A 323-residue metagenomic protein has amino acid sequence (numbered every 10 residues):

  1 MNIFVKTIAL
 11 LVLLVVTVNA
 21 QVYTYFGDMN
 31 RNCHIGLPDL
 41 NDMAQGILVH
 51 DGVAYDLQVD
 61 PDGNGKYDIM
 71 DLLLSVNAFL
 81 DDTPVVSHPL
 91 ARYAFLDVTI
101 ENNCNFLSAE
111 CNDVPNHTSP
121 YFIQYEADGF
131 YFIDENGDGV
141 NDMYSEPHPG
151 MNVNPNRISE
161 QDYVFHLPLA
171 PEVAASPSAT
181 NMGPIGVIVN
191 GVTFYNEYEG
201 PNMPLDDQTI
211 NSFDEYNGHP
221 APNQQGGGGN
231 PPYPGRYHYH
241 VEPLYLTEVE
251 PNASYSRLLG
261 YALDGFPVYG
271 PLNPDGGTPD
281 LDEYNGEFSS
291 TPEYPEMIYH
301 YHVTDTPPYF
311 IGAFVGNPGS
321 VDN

Functional and structural regions predicted by a protein language model:
N2-L10: Sec-dependent signal peptide recognition, specifically the positively charged N-region followed immediately by
A9-V12, T17-V85: Cellulosome-associated attachment modules in secreted, modular CAZymes
Y25-C33, L57-G65, S212-G229, L281-S289: Short, recurring structural edge motifs at helix starts
D39-G46, D71-A78, Y163-L167, I188-V192 (+2 more regions): Extracellular/lumenal glycan-associated surfaces
V85-D206: Solvent-exposed N-terminal domain segments of exported/luminal and surface proteins
V189, Y195, E199, P204-L244: Core of folded catalytic or high-affinity ligand/protein-binding domains in predominantly eukaryotic proteins
D206-F213, P234-D275: Short helix-loop boundary/capping segments
P279-N323: Long, compositionally biased interface segments
